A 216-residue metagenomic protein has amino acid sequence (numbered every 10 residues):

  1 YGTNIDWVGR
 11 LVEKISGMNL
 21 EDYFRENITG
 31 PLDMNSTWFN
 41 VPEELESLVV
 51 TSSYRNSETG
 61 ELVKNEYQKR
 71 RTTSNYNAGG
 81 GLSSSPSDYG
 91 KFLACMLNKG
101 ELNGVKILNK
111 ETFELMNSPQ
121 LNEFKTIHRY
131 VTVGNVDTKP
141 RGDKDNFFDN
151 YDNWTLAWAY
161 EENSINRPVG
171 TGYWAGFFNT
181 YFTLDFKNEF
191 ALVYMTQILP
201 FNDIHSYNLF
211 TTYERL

Functional and structural regions predicted by a protein language model:
Y1-N166: Short, surface-exposed loop or secondary-structure junction motifs that flank catalytic or metal-binding residues
T59, K187-N188: Residue-level recognition of short loop/turn positions
D149-Y151, L184-K187: Extracellular/periplasmic catalytic domains that process cell-envelope and extracellular macromolecules
V169-T171: A conserved acidic, glycine/proline-rich C-terminal tail/linker
G176-F178: Short, small/polar residue-rich loop motifs at catalytic or cofactor-binding pockets
Y181-T183, E189-I198: Short, well-ordered beta-strand elements
L199-T211: A short acidic/glycine-rich loop-to-helix N-cap element
Y213-L216: Short, intrinsically disordered, charge-balanced linker/junction segments flanking boundaries in proteins
